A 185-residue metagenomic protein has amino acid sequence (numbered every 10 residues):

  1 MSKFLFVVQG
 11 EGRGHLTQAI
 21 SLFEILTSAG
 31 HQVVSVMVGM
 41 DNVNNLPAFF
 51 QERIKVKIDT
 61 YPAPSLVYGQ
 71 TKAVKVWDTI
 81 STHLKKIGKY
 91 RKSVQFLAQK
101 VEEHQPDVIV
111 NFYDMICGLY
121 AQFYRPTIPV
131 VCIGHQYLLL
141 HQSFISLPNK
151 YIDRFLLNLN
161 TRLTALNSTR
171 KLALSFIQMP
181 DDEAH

Functional and structural regions predicted by a protein language model:
M1-L5: Extreme N-terminal starter segment of soluble prokaryotic enzymes
V7-I20: A short, glycine/small-residue-rich beta-strand->loop->alpha-helix junction that serves as a flexible
G10, S28-G88: Conserved nucleotide-sugar phosphate-binding/catalytic loop shared by glycosyltransferases and other
F23, T27, Q122: Gly/Ala-rich phosphate-binding loop of Rossmann-like dinucleotide-binding domains, activating on the conserved
V38-N44, Y113-I116, L174-M179: Short, polar loop motifs at secondary-structure junctions
N45, I109-Y124: An aromatic- and histidine-rich active-site surface loop
K72-V108, M115-I116: Conserved nucleotide-sugar donor-binding subdomain of glycosyltransferases
Y124, I128-H185: Active-site-proximal region of nucleotide-activated glycan assembly enzymes, centered on histidine/acidic-rich loops
